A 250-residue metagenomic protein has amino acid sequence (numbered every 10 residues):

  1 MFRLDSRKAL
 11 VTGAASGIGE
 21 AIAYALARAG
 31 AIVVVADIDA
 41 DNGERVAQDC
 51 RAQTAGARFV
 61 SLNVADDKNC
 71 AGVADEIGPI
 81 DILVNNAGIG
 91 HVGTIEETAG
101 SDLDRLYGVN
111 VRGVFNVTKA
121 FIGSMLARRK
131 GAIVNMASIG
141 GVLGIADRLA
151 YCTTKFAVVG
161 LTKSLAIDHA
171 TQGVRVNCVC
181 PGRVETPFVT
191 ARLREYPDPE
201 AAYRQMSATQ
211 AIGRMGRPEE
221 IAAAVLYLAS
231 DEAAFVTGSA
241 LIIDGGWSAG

Functional and structural regions predicted by a protein language model:
A15-S16: Conserved glycine-rich cofactor-binding loop
T94-I95, D102-Y107, M206: Substrate-binding pocket helix/loop in short-chain dehydrogenase/reductase
F115, I122, R214-I243, S248: C-terminal substrate-recognition "lid" of short-chain dehydrogenase/reductases
T118, T154, T162: Active-site helix of classical SDR
S138: Residue(s) in the substrate-gating loop at a strand-loop-helix junction that position the organic substrate next
V159, P181-A191: Short, flexible catalytic-loop segment of classical short-chain dehydrogenase/reductase
A170, R175, V236-G238: Short, small/polar-rich loop/turn modules that mediate ligand/substrate recognition or access, typified
